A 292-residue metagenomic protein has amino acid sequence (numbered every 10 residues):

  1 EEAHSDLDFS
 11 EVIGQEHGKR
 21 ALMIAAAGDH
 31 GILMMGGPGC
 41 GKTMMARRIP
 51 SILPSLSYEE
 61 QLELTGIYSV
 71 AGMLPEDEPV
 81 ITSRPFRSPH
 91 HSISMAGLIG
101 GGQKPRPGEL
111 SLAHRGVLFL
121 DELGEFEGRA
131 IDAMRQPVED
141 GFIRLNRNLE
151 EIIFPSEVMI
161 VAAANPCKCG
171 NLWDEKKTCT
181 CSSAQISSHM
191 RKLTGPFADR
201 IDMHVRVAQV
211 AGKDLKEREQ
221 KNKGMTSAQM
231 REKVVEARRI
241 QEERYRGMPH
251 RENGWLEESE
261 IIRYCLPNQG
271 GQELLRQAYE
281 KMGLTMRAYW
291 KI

Functional and structural regions predicted by a protein language model:
A3-K19, S55: Dynamic helix-loop-helix/coil hinge segments at AAA+ ATPase domain boundaries and subdomain interfaces
L7, H17, G28-M34, H114-G116: Pre-Walker A (Motif I) flank of P-loop NTPase domains
S10-I13, M35, I99: Residues at the beta-strand->loop junction immediately N-terminal to the Walker
M23, P79-P85, M95-L118, E151: Conserved alpha-helical scaffold flanking the Walker A/P-loop in AAA+ ATPase domains
A27, I32-E78, D140: Walker A/P-loop
E60-S94, G101-G102, R251-Q269: Conserved inter-motif catalytic segment of the P-loop NTP-binding fold
P105, G128-I292: Basic, amphipathic alpha-helical bundle interface domains used for macromolecular binding and assembly
R115, D121-L123, A133: Walker B catalytic acidic pair
